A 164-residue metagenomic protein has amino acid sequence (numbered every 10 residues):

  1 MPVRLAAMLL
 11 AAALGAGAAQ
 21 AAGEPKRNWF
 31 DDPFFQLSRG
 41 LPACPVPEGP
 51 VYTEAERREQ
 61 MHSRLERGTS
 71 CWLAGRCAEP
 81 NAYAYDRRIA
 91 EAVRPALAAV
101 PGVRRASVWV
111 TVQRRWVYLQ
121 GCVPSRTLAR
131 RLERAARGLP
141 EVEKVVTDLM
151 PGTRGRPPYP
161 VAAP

Functional and structural regions predicted by a protein language model:
P2-L10, L14-P164: N-terminal targeting leaders
